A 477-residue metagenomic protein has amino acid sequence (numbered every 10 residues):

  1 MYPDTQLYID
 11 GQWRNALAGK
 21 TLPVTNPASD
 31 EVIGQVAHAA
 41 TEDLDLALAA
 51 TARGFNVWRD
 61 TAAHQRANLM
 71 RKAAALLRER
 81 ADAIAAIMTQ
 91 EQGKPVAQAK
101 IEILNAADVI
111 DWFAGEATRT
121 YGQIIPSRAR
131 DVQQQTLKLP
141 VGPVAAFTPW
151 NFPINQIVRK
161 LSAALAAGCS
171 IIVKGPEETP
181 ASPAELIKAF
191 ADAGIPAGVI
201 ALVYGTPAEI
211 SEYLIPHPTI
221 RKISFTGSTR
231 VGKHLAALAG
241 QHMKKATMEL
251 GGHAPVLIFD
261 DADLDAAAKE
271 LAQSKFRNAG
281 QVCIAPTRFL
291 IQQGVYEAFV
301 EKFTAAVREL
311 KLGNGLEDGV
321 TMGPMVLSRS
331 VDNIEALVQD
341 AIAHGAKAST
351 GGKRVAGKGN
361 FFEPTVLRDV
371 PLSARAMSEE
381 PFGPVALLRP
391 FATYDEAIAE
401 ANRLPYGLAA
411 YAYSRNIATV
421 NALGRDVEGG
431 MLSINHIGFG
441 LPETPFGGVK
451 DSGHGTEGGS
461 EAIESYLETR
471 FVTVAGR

Functional and structural regions predicted by a protein language model:
M1-A28: Hydrophobic face of amphipathic alpha-helices that form TPR/SEL1-like repeat modules and related alpha-solenoid
S29-Q35, I220, L257, K311 (+4 more regions): Conserved C-terminal structural/oligomerization subdomain of aldehyde/semialdehyde dehydrogenase
D30, R66, M88, I110 (+9 more regions): Residue-level signal for inorganic ion chemistry
E31-T120, D131: Glycine-rich loop-to-alpha-helix module at the N-terminal edge of alpha/beta enzyme cores
I33-A39, G54-D60, A146, V256-F259 (+5 more regions): Short, well-ordered beta-strand elements within core beta-sheets of diverse protein domains
F55, R59, A74-A81, A85 (+18 more regions): Structural signal for hydrophobic packing residues in well-ordered secondary-structure cores of soluble enzyme domains
G122-A266, F391: Rossmann-like NAD(P) dinucleotide-binding subdomain of oxidoreductase/dehydrogenase enzymes
K222, R230-P371, I434: ALDH superfamily catalytic-core signature
